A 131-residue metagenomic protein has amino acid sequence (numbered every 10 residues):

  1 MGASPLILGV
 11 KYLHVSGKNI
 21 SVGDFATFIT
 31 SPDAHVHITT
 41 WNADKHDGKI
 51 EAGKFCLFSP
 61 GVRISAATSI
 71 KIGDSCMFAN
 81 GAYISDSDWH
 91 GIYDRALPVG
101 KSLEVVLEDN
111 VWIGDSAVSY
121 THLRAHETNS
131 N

Functional and structural regions predicted by a protein language model:
M1-S85, V105-N110, S116-S119: Domain-scale signature associated with acetyltransferase and cell-envelope carbohydrate enzymes
Y93-P98: Flexible, solvent-exposed loop segments that connect beta-strands
T121-T128: Conserved small/polar residues in nucleotide/adenosyl-binding loops
N131: Gly/Pro- and small hydrophobic-enriched strand-loop and loop-to-helix capping segments that sit at the rims
